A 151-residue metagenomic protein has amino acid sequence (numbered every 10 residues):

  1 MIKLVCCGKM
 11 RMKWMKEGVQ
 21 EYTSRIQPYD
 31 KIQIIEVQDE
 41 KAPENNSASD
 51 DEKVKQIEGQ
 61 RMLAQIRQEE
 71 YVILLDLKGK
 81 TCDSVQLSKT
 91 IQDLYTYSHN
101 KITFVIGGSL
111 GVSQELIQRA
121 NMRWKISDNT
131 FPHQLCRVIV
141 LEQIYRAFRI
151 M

Functional and structural regions predicted by a protein language model:
M1, N100-F104: Loop/turn-to-beta-strand initiation segments
M1-I26: N-terminal beta1-alpha1 ligand-phosphate binding loop
L4, I73, G107, V140: Conserved RecA-like P-loop NTPase ATPase core
V5, Q33-I35: General small-molecule cofactor/ligand-binding pocket signal
M10, L77-K80, G108-G111: Short glycine-rich anion-binding loops that position phosphate/pyrophosphate groups of nucleotides and phosphorylated
K31, Q38-N100: S-adenosyl-L-methionine/SAH cofactor-binding core of RNA-modifying enzymes
K31-Q33, M122: Conserved beta-strand segments of alpha/beta enzyme cores
L110, Q114-M151: Structured adenosyl-cofactor binding patch, chiefly the S-adenosyl-L-methionine
